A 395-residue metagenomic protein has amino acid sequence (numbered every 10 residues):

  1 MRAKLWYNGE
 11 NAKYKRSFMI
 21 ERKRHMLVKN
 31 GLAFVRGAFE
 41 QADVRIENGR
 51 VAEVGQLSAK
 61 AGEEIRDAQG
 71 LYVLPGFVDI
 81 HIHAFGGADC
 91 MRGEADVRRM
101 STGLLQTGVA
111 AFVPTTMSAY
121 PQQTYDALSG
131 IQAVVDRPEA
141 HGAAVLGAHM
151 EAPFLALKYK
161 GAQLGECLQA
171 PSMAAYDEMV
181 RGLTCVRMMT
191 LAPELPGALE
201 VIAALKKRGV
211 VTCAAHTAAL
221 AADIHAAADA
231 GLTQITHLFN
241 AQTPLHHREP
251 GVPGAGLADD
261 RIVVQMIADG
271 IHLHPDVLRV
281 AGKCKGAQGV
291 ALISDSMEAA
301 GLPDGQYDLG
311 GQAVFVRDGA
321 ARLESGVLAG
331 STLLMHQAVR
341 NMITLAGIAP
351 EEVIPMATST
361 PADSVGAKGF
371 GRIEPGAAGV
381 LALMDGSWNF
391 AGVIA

Functional and structural regions predicted by a protein language model:
K4-Y7, K13-S17: Short, positively charged and aromatic/hydrophobic N-terminal segments
Y7, I20-L74: Histidine-rich, glycine-flanked metal-binding segment
A33-D43, Q288-G289, A346-I354, D363-A395: Acidic, glycine-enriched loop/beta-strand segments at the rims of small-molecule binding/catalytic pockets
L71-D126: Metal-associated gating/positioning segment near the N- to mid-region
M150, L205, I235, M342 (+1 more regions): Conserved, mostly hydrophobic/aromatic
A156-L183: Conserved phosphate-binding/catalytic loop of the ribokinase/pfkB sugar-kinase fold
D177, R181-L302: Active-site core of metal-dependent hydrolases
Q288-G310, F315-T332, P375-G376: Short acidic/histidine-rich active-site segments
